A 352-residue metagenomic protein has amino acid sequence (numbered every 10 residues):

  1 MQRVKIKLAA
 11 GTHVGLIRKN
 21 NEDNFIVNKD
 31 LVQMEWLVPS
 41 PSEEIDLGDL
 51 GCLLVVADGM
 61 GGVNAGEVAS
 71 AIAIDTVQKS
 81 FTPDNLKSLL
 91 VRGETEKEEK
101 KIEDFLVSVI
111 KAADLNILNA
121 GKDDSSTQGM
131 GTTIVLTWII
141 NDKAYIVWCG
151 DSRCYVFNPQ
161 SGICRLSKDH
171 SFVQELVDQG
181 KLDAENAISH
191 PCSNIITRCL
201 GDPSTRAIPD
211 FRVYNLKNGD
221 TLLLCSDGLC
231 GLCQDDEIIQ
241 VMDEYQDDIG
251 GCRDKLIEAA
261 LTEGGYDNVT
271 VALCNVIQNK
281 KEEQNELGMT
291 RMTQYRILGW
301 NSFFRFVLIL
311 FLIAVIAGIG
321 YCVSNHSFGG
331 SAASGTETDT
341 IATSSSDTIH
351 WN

Functional and structural regions predicted by a protein language model:
M1-N352: PP2C/PPM-type serine/threonine phosphatase catalytic domain
